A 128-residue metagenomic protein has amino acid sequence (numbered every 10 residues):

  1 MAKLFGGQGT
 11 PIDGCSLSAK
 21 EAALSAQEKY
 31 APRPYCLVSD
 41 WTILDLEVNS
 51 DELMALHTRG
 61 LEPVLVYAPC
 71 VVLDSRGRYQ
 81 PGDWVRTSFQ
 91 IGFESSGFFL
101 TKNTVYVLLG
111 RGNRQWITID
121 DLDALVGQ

Functional and structural regions predicted by a protein language model:
M1-L73: Extended, low-hydrophobicity segments enriched in charged/polar residues
G9-I12, L17, P63, Q80 (+3 more regions): Polar low-complexity intrinsically disordered regions enriched in Ser/Thr and small residues
D51-T58, G77, I117-V126: Low-complexity, polar-biased intrinsically disordered regions enriched in Pro/Ser/Thr/Gly
T58-G92, G127-Q128: Short, basic/low-complexity N-terminal boundary segments at the transition from targeting/disordered tails
D83-Q128: Short, compact, well-ordered microdomains
